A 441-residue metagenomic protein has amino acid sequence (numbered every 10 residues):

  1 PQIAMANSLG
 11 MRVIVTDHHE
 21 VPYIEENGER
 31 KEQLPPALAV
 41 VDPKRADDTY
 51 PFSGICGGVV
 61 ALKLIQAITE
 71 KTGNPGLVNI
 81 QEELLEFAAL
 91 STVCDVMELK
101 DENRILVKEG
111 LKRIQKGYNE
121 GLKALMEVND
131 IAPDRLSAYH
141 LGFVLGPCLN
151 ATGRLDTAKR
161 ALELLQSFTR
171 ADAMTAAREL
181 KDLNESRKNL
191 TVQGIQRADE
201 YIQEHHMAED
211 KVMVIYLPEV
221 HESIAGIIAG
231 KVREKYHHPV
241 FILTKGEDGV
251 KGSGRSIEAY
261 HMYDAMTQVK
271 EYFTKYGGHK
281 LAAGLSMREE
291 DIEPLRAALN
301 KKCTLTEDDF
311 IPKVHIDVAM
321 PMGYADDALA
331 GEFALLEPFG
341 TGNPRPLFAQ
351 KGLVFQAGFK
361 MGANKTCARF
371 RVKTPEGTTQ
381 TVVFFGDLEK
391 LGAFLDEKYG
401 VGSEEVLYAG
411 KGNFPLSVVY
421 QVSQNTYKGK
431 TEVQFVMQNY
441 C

Functional and structural regions predicted by a protein language model:
P1-Q33, V40-P43, R197, S223 (+1 more regions): N-terminal small/polar loop signature for handling phosphorylated ligands or for N-terminal nucleophile
M5, L9-G10, V15, Y23-I24 (+5 more regions): Acidic, glycine-enriched active-site microenvironments
L9-G10, G28, P36, E70-A297 (+2 more regions): Hydrophobic helix-and-loop "lid/oligomerization" segment in the mid-to-C-terminal part of catalytic domains
I14-H18, V41-D42, I215-Y216, I242-L243 (+2 more regions): General beta-strand structural signal in soluble alpha/beta enzymes
H19-I24, R30-E32, D47-T49, E247-V250 (+1 more regions): Short gly/pro/ser/thr-enriched loop/turn and capping motifs at secondary-structure boundaries
E20-V21, P36-T49, V60-T69: A short, charged helix-loop
P51-V59, E222-I227: Short, conserved micro-motifs enriched in small and acidic residues
R170-R178, D182-Y216, Q268-C441: Mid-to-C-terminal polyanion-binding domains and interfaces
